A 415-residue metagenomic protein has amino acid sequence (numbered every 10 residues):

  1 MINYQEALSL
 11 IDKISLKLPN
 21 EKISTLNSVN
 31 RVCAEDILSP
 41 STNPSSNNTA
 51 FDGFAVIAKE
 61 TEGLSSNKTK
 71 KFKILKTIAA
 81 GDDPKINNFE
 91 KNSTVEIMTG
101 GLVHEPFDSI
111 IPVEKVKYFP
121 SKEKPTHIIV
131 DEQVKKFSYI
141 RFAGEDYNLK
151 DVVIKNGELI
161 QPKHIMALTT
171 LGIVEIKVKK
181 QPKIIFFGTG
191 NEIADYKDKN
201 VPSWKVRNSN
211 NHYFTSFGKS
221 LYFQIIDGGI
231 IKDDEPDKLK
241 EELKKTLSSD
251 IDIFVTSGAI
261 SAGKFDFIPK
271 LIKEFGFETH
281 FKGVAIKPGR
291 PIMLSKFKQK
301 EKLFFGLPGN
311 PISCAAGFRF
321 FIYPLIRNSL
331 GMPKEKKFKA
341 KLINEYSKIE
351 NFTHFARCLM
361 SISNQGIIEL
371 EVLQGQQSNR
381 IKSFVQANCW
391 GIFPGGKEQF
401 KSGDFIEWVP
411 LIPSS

Functional and structural regions predicted by a protein language model:
M1-S65, L159, F355: Intrinsically disordered, low-complexity, positively charged segments
M1-Y4, I176-L307, P311-G317, F321: Helix-rich terminal scaffold detector
I2, A55-I230, K244, Q374 (+2 more regions): Short, glycine/charged-enriched hinge/interface segments at domain edges or termini
I2, E21-N30, E35, N48 (+4 more regions): Flexible glycine/proline-rich
I2-E6, N20-I23, N27, F51 (+20 more regions): Conserved active-site and cofactor/substrate-binding residues in soluble primary-metabolism enzymes
L16-K17, E21-T25, N47-K71, E114-K124 (+1 more regions): Short beta-strand/loop turn elements enriched in aromatics
I97-T99, V113, K155-N156, T256-S257 (+3 more regions): Thr-Gly-centered strand-to-loop micro-motif
